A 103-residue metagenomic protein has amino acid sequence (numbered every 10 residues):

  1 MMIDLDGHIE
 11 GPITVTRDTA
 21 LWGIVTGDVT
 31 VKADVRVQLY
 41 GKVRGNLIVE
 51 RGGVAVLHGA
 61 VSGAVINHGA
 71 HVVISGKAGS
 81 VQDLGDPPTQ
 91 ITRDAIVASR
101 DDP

Functional and structural regions predicted by a protein language model:
M1-P103: Extended beta-solenoid/beta-helix repeat architectures
